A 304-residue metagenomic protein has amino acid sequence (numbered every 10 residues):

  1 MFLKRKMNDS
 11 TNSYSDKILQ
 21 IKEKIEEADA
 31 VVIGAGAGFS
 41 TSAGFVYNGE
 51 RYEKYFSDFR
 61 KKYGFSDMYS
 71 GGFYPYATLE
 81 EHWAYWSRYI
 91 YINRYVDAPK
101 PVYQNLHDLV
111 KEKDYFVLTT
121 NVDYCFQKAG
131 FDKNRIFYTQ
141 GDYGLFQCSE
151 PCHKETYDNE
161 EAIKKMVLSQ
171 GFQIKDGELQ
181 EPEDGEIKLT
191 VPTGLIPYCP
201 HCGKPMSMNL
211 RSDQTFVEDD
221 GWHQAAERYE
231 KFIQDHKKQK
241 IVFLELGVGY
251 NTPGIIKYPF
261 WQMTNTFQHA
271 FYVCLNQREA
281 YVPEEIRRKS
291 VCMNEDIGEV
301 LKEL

Functional and structural regions predicted by a protein language model:
M1-L304: Conserved catalytic alpha/beta core of Sir2/sirtuin-type deacylases, generalized to analogous enzyme cores that bind
